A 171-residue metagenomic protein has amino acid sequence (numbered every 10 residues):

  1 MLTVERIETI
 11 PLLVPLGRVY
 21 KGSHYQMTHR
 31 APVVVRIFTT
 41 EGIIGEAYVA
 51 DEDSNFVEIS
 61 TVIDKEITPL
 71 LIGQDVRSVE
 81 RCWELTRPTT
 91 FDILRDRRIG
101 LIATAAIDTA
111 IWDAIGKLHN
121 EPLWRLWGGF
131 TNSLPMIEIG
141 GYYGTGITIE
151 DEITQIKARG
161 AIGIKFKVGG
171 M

Functional and structural regions predicted by a protein language model:
M1-E52: Structured beta-strand/loop patches that form or line metal/cofactor-binding pockets in enzymes
L2, A105, R159: Structured loop/turn residues at beta-strand edges in well-structured enzyme cores
R6, F38-L118: Metal- or metallocofactor-binding catalytic centers and their adjacent structured scaffolds across diverse enzyme
R6, R81-L85, W124-G129, P135-E138 (+1 more regions): Beta-strand segments within the central parallel beta-sheet cores of soluble alpha/beta enzyme folds
T28-R30, I102, G129: Short coil/turn motifs at beta-sheet boundaries
D108-G144: Glycine-rich, aromatic-flanked loop segments that form ligand/cofactor-binding clefts across common enzyme folds
G129-M171: Metal-dependent enolase-superfamily TIM-barrel catalytic cores that perform enediolate-based chemistry
